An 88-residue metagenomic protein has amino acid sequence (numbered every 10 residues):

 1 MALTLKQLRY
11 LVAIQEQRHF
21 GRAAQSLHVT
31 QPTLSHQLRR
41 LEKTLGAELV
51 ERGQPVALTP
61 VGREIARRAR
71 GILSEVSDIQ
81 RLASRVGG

Functional and structural regions predicted by a protein language model:
M1-Q37, I65: N-terminal short secondary-structure element
K6, A57, D78: Short, conserved clusters of charged catalytic residues that mark active-site and nucleotide-handling motifs
V12, Q54, V61, R68: Generic anion/oxyanion-binding catalytic loop in active/binding sites
E16-H19, S84, G88: Short, conserved catalytic or interaction motifs in soluble domains
G21-R22, P60, R67, R81: A broad detector of short, well-ordered amphipathic alpha-helices that serve as recognition/interaction surfaces
E42-P60: A short LG(V/I)-centered, amphipathic sequence patch enriched for acidic residue(s) preceding the LG motif
T44-L45, I65-G87: Alpha-helical linker/hinge and terminal dimerization helices associated with HTH transcriptional regulators
